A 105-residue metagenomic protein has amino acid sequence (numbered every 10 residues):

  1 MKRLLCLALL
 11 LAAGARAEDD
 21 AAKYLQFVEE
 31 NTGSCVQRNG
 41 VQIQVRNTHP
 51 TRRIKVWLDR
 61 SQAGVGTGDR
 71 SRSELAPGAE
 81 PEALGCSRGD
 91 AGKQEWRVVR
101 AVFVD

Functional and structural regions predicted by a protein language model:
L4-A13: Sec-dependent N-terminal signal peptides
G14-D19: Sec/Tat signal peptide C-region and signal peptidase I cleavage site
E30-V36, H49: Short, solvent-exposed beta-strand/turn "edge" segments of beta-rich domains on protein surfaces
V36-I43: Short, solvent-exposed loop/turn segments enriched in Ser/Thr/Gly
V45-R52: Asparagine-centered strand-capping/turn motif at beta-strand->loop junctions
R52-D59: Short, hydrophobic/aromatic beta-strand segments
Q62-Q94: Intrinsically disordered, low-complexity Pro/Gly/Ser/Thr-rich segments with frequent PxxP/GP/PP motifs and embedded
G89-D105: Short, surface-exposed ligand- or partner-binding patches at beta-edge/loop junctions that are enriched in aromatics
